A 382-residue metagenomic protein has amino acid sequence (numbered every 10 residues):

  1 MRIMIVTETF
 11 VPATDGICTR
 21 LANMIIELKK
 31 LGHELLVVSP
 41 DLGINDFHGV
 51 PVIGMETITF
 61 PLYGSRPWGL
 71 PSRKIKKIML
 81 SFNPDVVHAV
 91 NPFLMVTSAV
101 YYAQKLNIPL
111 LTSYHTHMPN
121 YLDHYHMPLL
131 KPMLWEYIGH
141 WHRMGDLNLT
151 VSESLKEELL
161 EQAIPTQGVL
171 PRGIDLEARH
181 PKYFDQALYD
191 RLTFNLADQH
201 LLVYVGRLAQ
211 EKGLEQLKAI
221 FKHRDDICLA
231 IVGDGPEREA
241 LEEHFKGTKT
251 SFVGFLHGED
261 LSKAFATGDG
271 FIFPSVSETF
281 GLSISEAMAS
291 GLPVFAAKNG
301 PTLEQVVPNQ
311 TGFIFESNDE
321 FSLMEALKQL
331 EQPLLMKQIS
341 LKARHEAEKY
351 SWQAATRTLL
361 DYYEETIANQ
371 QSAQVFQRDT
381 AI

Functional and structural regions predicted by a protein language model:
M1-G54, K222, A354-L360, E364 (+2 more regions): N-terminal subdomain of nucleotide-sugar transferases
S39, I53-E56, W135-D185, L196-A197 (+1 more regions): Donor nucleotide-sugar binding/catalytic pocket of nucleotide-sugar-dependent glycosyltransferases
M79, F255-L256, K263-G268: Short alpha-helical donor nucleotide-sugar binding micro-motif in glycosyltransferases
E239-E259: Nucleotide-activated donor-binding/catalytic signature segment of Leloir-type glycosyltransferases, i.e., the conserved
V276: Aromatic "clamp/platform" in nucleotide-sugar-dependent glycosyltransferases that forms part of the donor/acceptor
P293-A296, V306: Short hydrophobic beta-strand element within catalytic cores of glycosyltransferases and related nucleotide-activated
P308-N309, F313-E320, K328-L334: Conserved acidic donor-binding segment of nucleotide-sugar-dependent glycosyltransferases
L335-K349: A short, well-ordered alpha-helix in the C-terminal region of glycosyltransferases
